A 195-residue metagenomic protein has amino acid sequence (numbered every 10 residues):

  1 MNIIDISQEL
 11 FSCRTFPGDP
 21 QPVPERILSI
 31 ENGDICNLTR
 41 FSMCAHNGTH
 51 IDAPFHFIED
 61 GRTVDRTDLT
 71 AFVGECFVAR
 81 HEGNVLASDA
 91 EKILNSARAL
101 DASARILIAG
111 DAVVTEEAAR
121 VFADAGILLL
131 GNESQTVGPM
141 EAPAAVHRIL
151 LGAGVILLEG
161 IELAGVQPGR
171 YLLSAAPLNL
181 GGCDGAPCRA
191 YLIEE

Functional and structural regions predicted by a protein language model:
M1-E195: Active-/binding-site microenvironments in catalytic and ligand-binding cores
